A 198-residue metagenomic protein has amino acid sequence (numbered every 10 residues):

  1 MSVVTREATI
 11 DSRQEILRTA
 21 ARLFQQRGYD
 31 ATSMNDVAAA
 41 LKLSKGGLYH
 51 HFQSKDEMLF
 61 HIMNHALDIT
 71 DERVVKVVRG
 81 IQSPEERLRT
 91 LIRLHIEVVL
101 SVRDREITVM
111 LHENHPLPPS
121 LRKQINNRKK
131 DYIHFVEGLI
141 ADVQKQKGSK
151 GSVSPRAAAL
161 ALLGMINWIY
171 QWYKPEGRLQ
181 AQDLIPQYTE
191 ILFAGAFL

Functional and structural regions predicted by a protein language model:
M1-V3, L94-V98, H134-K145, L163-M165 (+1 more regions): C-terminal peripheral helix-coil segments that are non-catalytic and often amphipathic
S2-V4, D11, E15, T19-E57 (+1 more regions): Helix-turn-helix
Q26-D30, G80-I81, V102, Q146-K147: Short coil/turn segments at alpha/beta junctions that flank glycine-rich nucleotide-binding fingerprints
H61, V75-R103, A159-L162: Hydrophobic alpha-helical connector segments
D68-D71, V109, P119-K145, R156-L160 (+1 more regions): Amphipathic alpha-helical packing segments from all-alpha helical-bundle domains
L100-S120, E137, Q171: Amphipathic alpha-helical segments used for helix-helix packing
